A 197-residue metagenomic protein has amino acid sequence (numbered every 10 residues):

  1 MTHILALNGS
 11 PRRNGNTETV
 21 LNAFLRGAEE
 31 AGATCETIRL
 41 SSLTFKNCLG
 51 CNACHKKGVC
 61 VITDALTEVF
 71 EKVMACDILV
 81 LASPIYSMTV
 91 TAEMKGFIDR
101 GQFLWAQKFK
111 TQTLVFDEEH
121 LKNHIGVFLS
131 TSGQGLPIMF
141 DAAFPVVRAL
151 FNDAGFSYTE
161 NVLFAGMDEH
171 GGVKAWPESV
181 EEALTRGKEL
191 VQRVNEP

Functional and structural regions predicted by a protein language model:
T2-A31: N-terminal beta1-alpha1 ligand-phosphate binding loop
G9, L40, T131-G133: Cofactor-binding loop segments of dinucleotide-utilizing enzymes, especially the Rossmann-like FAD- and NAD(P)+-binding
P11-N14, I85, G133-P137, D168-H170: Short histidine/acidic/glycine/proline-rich micro-motifs that form metal- and phosphate-coordinating active-site loops
E30-A31, I138, F144-P197: Glycine-rich phosphate/pyrophosphate-binding loop and the adjoining helix
A33-L43, V162: A short beta-strand-loop structural module common to alpha/beta enzyme folds
L40-V59, D168-W176: N-terminal beta-loop-helix "entrance" segment that forms/cooperates in small-molecule cofactor or anionic ligand
V61-N152: Helix-loop-strand module that forms the ligand-binding subsite of alpha/beta enzymes
